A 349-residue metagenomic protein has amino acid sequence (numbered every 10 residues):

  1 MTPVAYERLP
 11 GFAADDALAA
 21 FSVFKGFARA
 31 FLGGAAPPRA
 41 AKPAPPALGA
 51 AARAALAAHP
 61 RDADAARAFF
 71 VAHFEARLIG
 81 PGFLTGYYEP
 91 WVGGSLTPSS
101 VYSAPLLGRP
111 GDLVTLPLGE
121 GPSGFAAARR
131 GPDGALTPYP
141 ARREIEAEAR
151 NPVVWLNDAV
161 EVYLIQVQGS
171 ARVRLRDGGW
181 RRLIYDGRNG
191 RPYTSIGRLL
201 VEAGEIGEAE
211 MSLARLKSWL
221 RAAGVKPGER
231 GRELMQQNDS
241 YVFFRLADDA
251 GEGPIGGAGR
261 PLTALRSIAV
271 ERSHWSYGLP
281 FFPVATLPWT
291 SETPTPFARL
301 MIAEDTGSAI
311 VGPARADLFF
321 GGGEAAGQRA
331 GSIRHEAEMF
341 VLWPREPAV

Functional and structural regions predicted by a protein language model:
T2, P10-K25, R29, A250-V349: C-terminal soluble interaction/assembly domains
T2-D248, G256: Secretory/export targeting leaders with adjacent low-complexity proregions
